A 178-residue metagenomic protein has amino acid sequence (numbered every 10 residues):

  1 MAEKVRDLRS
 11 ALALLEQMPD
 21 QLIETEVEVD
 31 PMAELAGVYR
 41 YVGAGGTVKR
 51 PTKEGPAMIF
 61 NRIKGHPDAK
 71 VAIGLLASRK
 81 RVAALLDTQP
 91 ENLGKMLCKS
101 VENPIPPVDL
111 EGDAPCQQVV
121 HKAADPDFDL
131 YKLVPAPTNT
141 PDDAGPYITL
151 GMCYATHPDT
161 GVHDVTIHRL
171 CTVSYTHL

Functional and structural regions predicted by a protein language model:
M1-L178: Extended, highly charged
